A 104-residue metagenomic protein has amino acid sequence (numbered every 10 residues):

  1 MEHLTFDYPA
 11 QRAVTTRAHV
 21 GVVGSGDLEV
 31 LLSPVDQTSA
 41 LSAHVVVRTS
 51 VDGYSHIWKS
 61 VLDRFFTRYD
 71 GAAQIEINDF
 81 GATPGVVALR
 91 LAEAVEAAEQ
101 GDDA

Functional and structural regions predicted by a protein language model:
M1-A104: N-terminal intrinsically disordered, cationic/polar leader segments that include organellar targeting peptides
